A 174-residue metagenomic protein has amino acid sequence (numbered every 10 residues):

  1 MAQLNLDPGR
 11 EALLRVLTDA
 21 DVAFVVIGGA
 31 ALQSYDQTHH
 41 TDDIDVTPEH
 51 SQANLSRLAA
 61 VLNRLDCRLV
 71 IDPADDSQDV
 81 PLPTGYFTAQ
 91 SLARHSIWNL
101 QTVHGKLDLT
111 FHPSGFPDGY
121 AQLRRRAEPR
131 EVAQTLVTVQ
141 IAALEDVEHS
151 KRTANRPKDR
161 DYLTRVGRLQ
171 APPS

Functional and structural regions predicted by a protein language model:
M1-S174: Compositionally biased terminal segments of proteins
